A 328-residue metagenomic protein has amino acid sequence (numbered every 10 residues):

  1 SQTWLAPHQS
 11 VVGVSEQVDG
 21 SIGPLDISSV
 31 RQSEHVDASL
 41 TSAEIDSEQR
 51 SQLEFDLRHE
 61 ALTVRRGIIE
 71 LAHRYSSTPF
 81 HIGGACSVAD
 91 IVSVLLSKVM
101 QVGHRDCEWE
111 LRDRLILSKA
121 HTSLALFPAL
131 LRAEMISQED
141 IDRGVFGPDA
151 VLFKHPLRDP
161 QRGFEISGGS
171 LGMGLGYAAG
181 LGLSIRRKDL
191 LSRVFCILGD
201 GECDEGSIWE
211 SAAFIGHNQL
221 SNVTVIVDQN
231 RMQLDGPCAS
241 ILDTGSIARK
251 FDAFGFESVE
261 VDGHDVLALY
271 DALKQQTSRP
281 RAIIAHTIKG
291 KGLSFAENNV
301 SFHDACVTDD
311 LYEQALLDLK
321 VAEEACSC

Functional and structural regions predicted by a protein language model:
V14-Q17, H35: Intrinsically disordered, low-complexity repeat/linker tracts enriched for polar/charged residues
V30, T41-T122: N-terminal amphipathic, basic-rich helices that act as targeting or association modules
C86-E210, G216-H217: Cofactor-binding active-site loop characterized by glycine-rich and histidine/acidic residues
D113-L115, S192-C196, V223, S278-T287: Generic beta-sheet signal
H121-T122, N230-R231, D265, T287-G290: Glycine-rich beta-alpha junction loops
G163, S167-Q275: Thiamine diphosphate
V266-C328: Glycine/aspartate-rich loop-and-adjacent alpha/beta segment that forms the canonical ThDP
